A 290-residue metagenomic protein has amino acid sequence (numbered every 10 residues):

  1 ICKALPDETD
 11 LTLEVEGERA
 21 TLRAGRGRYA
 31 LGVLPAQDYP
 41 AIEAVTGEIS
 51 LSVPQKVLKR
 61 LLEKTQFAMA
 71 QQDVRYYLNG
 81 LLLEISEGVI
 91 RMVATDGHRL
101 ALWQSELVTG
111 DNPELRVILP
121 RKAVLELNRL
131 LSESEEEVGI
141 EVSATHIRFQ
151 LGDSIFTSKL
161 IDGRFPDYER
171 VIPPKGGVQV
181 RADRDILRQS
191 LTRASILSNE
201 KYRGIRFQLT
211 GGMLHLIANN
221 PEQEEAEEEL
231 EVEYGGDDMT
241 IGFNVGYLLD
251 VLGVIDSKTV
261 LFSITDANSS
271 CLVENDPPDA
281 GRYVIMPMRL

Functional and structural regions predicted by a protein language model:
I1-L290: Structural preference for solvent-exposed beta-strand-turn elements and adjacent flexible terminal/loop segments within
